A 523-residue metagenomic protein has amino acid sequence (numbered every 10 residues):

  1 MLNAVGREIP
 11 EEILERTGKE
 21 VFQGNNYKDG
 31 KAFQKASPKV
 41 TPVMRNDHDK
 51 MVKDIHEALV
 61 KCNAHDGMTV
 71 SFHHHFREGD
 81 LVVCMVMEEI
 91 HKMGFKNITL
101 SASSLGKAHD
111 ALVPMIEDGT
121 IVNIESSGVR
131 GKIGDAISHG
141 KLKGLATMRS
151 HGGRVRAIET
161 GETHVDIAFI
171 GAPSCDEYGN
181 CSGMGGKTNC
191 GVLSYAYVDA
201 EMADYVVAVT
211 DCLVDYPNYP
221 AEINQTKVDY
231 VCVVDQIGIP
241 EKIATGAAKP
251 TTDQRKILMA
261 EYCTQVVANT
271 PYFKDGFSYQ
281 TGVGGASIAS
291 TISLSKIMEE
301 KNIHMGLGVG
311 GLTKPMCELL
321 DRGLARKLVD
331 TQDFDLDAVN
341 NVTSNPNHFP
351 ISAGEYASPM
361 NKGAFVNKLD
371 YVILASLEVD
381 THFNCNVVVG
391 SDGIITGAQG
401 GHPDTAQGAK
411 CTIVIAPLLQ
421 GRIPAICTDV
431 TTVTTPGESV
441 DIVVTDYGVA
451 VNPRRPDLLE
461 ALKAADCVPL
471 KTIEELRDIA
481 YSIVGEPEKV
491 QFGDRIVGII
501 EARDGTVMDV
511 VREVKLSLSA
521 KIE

Functional and structural regions predicted by a protein language model:
M1-E523: Conserved alpha/beta enzyme-core scaffold
